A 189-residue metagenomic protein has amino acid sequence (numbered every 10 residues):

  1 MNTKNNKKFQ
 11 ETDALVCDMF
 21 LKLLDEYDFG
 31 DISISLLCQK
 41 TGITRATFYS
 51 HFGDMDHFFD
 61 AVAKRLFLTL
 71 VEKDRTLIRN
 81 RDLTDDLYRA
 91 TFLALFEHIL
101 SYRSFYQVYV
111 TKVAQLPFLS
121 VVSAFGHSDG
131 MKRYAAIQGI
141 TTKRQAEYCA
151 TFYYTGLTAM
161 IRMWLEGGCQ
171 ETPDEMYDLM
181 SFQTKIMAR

Functional and structural regions predicted by a protein language model:
M1-Y27, L36, K40: Basic, helix-initiating cap at the start of DNA-binding domains
M19, H51, A61: Residues in the recognition helix of alpha-helical DNA-binding motifs
L23-H57: Helix-turn-helix
S33-I34, V62-E72: Short, basic, alpha-helical segments at the C-terminal edge of helix-turn-helix-like DNA-binding modules
R75-S104: Hydrophobic alpha-helical connector segments
F96-V121: Amphipathic alpha-helical segments used for helix-helix packing
V113-G139, R144-T151, T155-T158: Amphipathic alpha-helical packing segments from all-alpha helical-bundle domains
T155, A159-R189: C-terminal peripheral helix-coil segments that are non-catalytic and often amphipathic
